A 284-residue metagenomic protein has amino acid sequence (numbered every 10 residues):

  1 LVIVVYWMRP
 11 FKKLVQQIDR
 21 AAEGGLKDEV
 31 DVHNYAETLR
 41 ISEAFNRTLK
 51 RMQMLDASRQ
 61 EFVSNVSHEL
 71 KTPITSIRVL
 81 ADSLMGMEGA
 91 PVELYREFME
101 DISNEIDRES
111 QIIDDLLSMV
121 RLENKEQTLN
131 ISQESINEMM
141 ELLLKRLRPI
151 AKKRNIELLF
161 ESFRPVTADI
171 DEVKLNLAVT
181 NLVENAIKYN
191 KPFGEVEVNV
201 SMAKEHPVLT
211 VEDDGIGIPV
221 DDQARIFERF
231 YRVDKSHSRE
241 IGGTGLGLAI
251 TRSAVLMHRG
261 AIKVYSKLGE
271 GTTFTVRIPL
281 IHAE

Functional and structural regions predicted by a protein language model:
L1-V63, L80-G89, E100, R229 (+6 more regions): Membrane-proximal HAMP signal-relay module
V15, L39, N130-K145, L159: A conserved beta-strand-to-alpha-helix junction within the catalytic ATP-binding
H33, N130-Q133, K152-K153, E157-V166: Conserved catalytic submotifs in the C-terminal HATPase_c
N104-I112: Short alpha-helical segment of the dimerization/phosphotransfer core of two-component systems
N124-L129, T167-I170: Conserved micro-motifs of the catalytic ATP-binding
I136, G217-E228: Short helix N-cap motif at coil->helix boundaries in the Bergerat
A186-I187: Short helix-loop "hinge" at the ATP-lid/N-box region of the Bergerat-fold HATPase_c
F193-E205: Short beta-strand/loop element within the Bergerat-fold HATPase_c
